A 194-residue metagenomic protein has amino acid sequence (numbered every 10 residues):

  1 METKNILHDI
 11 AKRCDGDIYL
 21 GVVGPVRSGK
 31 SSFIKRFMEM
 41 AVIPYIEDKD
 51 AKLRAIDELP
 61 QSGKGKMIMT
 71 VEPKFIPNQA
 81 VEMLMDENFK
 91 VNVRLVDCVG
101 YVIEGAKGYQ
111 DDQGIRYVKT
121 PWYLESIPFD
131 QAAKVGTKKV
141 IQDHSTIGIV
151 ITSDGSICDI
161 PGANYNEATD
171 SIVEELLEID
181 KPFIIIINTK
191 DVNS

Functional and structural regions predicted by a protein language model:
M1-S126, I141-H144: Conserved G1/Walker A P-loop phosphate-binding module
N88, D112-S194: Conserved C-terminal guanine-recognition region of P-loop GTPase G domains, centered on the G4
